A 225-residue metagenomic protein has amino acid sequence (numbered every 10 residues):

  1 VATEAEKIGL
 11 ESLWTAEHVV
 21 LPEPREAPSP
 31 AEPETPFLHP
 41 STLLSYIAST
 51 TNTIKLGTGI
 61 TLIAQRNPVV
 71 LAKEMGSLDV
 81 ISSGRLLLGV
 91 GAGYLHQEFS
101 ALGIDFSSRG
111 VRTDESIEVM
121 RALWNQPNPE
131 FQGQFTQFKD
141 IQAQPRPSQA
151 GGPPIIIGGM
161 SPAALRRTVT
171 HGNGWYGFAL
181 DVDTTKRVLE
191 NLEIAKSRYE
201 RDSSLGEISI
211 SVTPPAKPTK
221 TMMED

Functional and structural regions predicted by a protein language model:
V1-T50, G151-P153: N-terminal beta1-alpha1-beta2 module of alpha/beta enzyme domains
E6, D79, M223-E224: Non-catalytic positions within long, well-ordered alpha-helices that form the structural scaffold/packing of enzyme
W14-T15, G89, Y176-G177: Conserved beta-strand positions in the central sheet of alpha/beta enzyme cores
L21-S29, P33, I54, T58 (+5 more regions): Internal, glycine-rich beta/alpha segment that forms the wall or movable "lid" of small-molecule/cofactor binding
W175-T184: Glycine-rich phosphate-binding active-site loops on the catalytic face of alpha/beta enzymes
S204-K217: Active-site clefts of carbohydrate-active enzymes
